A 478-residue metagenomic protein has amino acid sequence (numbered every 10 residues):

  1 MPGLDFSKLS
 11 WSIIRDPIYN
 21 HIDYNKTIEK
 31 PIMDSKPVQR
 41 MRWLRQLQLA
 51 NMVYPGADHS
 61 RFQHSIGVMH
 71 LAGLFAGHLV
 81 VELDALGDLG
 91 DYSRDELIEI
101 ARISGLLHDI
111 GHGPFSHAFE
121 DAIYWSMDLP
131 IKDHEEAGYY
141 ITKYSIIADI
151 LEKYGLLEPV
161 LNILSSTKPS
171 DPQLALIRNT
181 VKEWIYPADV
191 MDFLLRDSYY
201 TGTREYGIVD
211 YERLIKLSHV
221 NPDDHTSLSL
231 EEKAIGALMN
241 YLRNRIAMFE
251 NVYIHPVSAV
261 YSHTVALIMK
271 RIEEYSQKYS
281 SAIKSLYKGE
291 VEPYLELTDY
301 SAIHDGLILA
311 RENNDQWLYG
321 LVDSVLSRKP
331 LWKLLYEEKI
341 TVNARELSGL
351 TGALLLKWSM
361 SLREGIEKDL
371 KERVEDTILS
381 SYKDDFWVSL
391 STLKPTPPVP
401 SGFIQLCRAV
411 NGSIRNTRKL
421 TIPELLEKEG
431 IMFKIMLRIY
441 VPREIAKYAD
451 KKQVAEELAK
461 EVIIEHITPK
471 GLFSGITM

Functional and structural regions predicted by a protein language model:
M1-R102, I110, P114-M478: Histidine-centered, transition-metal-coordinating active-site segments
L107: Aromatic-lined, polymer-binding surfaces characteristic of secreted/periplasmic polysaccharide-degrading enzymes
